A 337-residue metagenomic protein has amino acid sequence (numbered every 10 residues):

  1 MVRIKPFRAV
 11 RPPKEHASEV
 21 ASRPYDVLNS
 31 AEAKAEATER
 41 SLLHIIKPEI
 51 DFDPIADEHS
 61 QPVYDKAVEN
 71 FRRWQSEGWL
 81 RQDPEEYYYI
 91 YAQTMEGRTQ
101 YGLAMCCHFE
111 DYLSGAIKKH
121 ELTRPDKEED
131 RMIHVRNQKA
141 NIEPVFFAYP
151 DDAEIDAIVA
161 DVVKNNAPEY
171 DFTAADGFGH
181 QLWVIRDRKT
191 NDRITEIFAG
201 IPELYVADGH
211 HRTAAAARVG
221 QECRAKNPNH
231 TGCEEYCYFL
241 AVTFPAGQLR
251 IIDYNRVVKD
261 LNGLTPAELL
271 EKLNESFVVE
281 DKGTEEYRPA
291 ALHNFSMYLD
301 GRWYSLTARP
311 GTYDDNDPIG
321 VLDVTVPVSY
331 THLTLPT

Functional and structural regions predicted by a protein language model:
M1-A160: N-terminal extension/subdomain marker
D130, K189, L273-R302: Metal-assisted phosphate- and nucleotidyl-transfer catalytic regions
V135, G209, H332: A residue-level signal for conserved active-site and pocket-lining positions in enzyme catalytic cores
Y170-K189: A short, charged helix-loop
V184-P228: Active-site beta-strand/loop microenvironment that shapes enzyme catalytic pockets
Y236-G283: A conserved active-site cap/scaffold subdomain adjacent to cofactor or substrate pockets
G301, L306-S329: C-terminal, non-catalytic macromolecule-binding modules
Y330-T337: Conserved small/polar residues in nucleotide/adenosyl-binding loops
